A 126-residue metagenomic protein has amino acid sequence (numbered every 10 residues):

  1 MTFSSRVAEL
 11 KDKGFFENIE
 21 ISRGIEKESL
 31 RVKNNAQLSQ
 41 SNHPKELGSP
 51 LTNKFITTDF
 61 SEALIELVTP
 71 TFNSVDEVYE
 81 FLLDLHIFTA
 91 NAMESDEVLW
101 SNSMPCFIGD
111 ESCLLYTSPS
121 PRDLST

Functional and structural regions predicted by a protein language model:
M1-N18: Short, Gly/Pro- and small/polar-rich lid/capping loops
I19-R23, D59-S61: Solvent-exposed loop and beta-edge segments used for protein-protein assembly and interaction
G24, S39, P44-E46: N-terminal ordered "arm"
I25-S29, L67: A structural signal for short, well-ordered beta-strand segments
R31-K33, T71: Beta-strand elements of well-folded, non-transmembrane domains
K33-N35, S95: Short acidic-glycine loop/turn motifs at beta-strand connectors
H43-L115: Active-site acidic/histidine clusters and adjacent loop/turn architecture that either coordinate catalytic ions
Y116-T126: Single conserved hydrophobic/aromatic residue that forms the stacking wall/gate of nucleotide- or nucleobase-binding
